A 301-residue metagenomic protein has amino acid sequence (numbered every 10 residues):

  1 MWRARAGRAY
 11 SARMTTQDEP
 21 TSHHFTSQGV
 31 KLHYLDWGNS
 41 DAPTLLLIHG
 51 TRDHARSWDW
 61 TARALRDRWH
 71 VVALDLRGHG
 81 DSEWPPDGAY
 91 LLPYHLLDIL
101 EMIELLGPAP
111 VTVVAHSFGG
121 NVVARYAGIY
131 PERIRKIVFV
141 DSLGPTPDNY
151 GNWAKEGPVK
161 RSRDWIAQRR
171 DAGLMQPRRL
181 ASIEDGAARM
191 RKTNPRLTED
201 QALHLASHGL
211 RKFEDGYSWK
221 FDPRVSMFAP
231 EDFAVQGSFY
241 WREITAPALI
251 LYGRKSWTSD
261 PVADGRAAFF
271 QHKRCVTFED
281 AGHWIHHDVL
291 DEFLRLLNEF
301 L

Functional and structural regions predicted by a protein language model:
M1-L45, R66-W69, G107-P110, G144-P145 (+3 more regions): Alpha/beta-hydrolase fold catalytic core
F25-V30, L35, R66, A73-F118 (+3 more regions): Active-site loop/oxyanion-hole signature of alpha/beta-hydrolase fold enzymes
H33-W84, R266: Conserved HGGG/HGGXW glycine-rich cap/lid loop of the alpha/beta-hydrolase fold
V122-Y126: Hydrolases whose catalytic domains are alpha/beta-hydrolase-1, hotdog thioesterase, or metallo-beta-lactamase-like
G128, R135-A181: Flexible "cap/lid" loop of the alpha/beta hydrolase fold
G173-V235: Conserved alpha/beta-hydrolase catalytic His-Asp/Glu region
G209-A268: Conserved serine/cysteine hydrolase catalytic core
F278-L294: Catalytic histidine-centered segment of alpha/beta-hydrolase-like enzymes
